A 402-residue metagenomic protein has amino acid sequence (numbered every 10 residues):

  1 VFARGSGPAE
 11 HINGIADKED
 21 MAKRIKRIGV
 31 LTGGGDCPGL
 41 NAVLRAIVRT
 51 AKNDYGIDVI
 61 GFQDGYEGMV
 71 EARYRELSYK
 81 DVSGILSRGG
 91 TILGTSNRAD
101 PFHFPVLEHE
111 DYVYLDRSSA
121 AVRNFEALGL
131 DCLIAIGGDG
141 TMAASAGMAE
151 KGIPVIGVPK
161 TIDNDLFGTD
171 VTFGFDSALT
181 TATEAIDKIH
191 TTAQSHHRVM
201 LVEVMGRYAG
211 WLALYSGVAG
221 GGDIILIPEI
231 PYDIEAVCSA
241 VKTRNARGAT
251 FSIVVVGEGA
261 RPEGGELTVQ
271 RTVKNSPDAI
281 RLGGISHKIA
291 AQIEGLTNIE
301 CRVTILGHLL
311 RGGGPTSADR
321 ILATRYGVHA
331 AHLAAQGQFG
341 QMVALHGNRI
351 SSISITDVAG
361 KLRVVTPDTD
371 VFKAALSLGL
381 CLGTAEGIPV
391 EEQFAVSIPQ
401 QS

Functional and structural regions predicted by a protein language model:
V1-D20: N-terminal amphipathic/basic-hydrophobic helices that include classical n-h-c signal peptides and signal-anchor
D20-G33, V43-G129, G140, P262-L267 (+6 more regions): A cross-family phosphate/adenosyl-ligand binding-site feature
R27-D36, I92-G94, D131-A135, M200-E203 (+1 more regions): Short glycine-rich or small-residue beta-strand-to-loop segments that form or flank ligand, phosphate, metal/Fe-S
G33-D36, F62-G68, N97-R98, G138-T141 (+6 more regions): Short, ordered loop/turn segments at secondary-structure junctions
C37-I47, M69-V70, D116-S119, L130-A146 (+6 more regions): Short glycine/serine/threonine-rich phosphate/pyrophosphate-binding segments that cradle anionic phosphate groups
V48-Y79, K151-I189: Glycine/threonine-rich beta-strand-loop-alpha-helix active-site module that forms ligand/phosphate-binding
N124, A135-G137, A143-G147, P154 (+2 more regions): Accessory alpha-helical/coil subdomains and C-terminal extensions that flank or cap enzyme catalytic cores
